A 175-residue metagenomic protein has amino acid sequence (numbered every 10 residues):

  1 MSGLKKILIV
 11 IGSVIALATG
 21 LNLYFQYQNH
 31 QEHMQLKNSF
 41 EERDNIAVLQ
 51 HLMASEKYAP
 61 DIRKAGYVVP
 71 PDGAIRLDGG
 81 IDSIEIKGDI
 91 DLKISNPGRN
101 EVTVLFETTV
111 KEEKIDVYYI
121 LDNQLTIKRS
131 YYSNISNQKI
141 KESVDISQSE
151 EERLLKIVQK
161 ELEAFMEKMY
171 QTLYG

Functional and structural regions predicted by a protein language model:
M1-K6: Positively charged n-region of N-terminal signal peptides that target proteins for export
I7-L8, S39, D78, E101 (+2 more regions): Small/flexible residues
I7-N22: Hydrophobic membrane-insertion alpha-helices, especially the h-region of bacterial N-terminal signal peptides
L8-I9, Q31, V110: Intrinsically disordered, low-complexity segments enriched in glycine/proline and serine/threonine
A16-T19, Q50, A59, K111 (+2 more regions): Alpha-helical protein-protein interaction elements
G20-R99, T103: N-terminal export/targeting and maturation segments
S83-G175: Extracytoplasmic electrostatic interaction patches
